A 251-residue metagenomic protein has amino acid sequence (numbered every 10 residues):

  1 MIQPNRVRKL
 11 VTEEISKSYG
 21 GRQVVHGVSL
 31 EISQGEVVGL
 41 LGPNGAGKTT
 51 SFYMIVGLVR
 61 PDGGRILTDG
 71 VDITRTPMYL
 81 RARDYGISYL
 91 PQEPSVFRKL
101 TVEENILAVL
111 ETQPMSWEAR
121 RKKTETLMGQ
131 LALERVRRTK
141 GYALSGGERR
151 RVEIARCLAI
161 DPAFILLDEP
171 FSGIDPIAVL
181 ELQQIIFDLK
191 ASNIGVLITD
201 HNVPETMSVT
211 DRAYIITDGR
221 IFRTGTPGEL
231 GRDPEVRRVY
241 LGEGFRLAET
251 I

Functional and structural regions predicted by a protein language model:
L41-P43: The feature captures the beta-strand-to-loop junction immediately N-terminal to the Walker
V56: Helix-to-loop junction immediately C-terminal to a conserved catalytic motif
V71, E118-V136, Q183-F187: Conserved ABC ATPase "signature" region
D72-S88, E93, W117-R121, L230-P234: ABC ATPase NBD coupling module
K99-L107: Short coil-to-helix segment of the ABC ATPase nucleotide-binding domain corresponding to the Q-loop/switch region
K140-L144, E148: Conserved ABC ATPase signature
